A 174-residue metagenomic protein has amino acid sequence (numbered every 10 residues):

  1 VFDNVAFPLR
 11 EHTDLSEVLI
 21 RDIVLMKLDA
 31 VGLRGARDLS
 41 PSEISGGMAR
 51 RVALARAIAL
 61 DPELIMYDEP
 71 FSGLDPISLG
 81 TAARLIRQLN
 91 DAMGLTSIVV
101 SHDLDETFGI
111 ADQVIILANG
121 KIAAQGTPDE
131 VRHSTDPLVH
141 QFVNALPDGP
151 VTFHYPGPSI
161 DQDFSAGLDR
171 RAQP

Functional and structural regions predicted by a protein language model:
V18-G35: Conserved ABC ATPase "signature" region
L39, L60: Conserved signature/switch motifs of ABC ATPase nucleotide-binding domains
S40-I44, M48: Conserved ABC ATPase signature
I65-D68: Catalytic Walker B motif of ABC-type/P-loop ATPase nucleotide-binding domains
T107-G109: A short, surface-exposed alpha-helical micro-motif characterized by mixed small hydrophobic and charged/polar residues
Q125-G126: ABC ATPase "signature
